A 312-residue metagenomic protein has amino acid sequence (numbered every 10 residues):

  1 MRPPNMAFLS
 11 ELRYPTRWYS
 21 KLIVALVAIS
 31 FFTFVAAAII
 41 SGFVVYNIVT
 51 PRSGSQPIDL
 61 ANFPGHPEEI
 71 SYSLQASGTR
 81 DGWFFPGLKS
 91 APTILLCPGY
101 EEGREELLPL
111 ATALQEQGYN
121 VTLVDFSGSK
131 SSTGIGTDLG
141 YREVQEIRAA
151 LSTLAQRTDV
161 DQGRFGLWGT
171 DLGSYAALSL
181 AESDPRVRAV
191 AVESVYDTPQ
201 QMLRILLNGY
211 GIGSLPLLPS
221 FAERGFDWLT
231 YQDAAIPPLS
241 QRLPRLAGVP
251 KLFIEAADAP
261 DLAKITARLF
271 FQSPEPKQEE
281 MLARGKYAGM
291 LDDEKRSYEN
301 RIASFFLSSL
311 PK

Functional and structural regions predicted by a protein language model:
P4-N5, L9, W18-S73, R80-W83: An N-terminal hydrophobic leader/cap segment in hydrolases
Y72-L74, W83, L229-P311: Serine-hydrolase catalytic core
A91-G99: Short beta-strand element of the alpha/beta-hydrolase
A111-T133: Conserved alpha/beta-hydrolase
T137-T158: Alpha/beta-hydrolase active-site loop
D159-D171: Alpha/beta-hydrolase fold nucleophile elbow
G169-S179: Glycine-rich nucleophile elbow surrounding the catalytic serine of serine-hydrolase chemistry
L180-Q232, P244, V249-P250, K264: Hydrolase active-site cap/lid region
